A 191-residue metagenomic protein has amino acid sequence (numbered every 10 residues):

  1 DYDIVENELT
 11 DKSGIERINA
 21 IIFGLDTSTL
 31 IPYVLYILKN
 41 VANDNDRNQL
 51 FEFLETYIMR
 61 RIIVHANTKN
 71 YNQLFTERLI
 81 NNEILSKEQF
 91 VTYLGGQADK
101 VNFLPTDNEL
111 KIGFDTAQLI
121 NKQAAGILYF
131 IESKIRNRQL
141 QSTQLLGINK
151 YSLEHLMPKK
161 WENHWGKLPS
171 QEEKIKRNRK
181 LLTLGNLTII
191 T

Functional and structural regions predicted by a protein language model:
D1-L128: A cross-family structural signal marking well-folded subdomains
I84, E88-I190: Betabetaalpha-Me/HNH-type nuclease active-site subdomain
